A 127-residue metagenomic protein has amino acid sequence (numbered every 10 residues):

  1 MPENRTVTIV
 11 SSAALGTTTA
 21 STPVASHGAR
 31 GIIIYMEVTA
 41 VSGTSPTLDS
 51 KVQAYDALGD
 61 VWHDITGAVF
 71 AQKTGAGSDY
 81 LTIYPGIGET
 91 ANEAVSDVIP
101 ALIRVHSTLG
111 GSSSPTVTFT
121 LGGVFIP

Functional and structural regions predicted by a protein language model:
M1-P127: Surface-exposed, low-hydrophobicity beta-strand/loop segments enriched in small/polar/acidic residues
